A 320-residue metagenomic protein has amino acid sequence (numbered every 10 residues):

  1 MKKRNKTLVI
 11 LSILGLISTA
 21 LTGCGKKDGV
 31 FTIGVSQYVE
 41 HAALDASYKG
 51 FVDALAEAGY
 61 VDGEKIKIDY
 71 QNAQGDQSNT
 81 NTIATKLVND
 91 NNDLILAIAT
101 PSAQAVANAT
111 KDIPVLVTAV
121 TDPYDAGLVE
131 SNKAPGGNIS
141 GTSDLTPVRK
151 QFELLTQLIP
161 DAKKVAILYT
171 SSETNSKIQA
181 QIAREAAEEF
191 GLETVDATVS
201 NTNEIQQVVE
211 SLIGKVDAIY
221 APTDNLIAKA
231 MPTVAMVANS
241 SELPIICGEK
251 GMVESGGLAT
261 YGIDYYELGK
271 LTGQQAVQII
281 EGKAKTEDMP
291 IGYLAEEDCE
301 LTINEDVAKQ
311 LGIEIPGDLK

Functional and structural regions predicted by a protein language model:
M1-T32, E57, V61: Short, low-complexity disordered leader/linker segments with a strong preference for bacterial N-terminal type II
I33, F51, S140-E188, M289-V307: An alpha-beta-alpha
I33-A58, D69-S78, S172-S176, L226 (+1 more regions): Extracytoplasmic "Venus flytrap"
K67-N89, A197-L212: Structural motif
A73-E130, D224-N239, L243, C247: Beta-alpha junction/loop-to-helix N-cap segments that form part of ligand/metal-binding clefts
P123-K164, D264-G282: Hydrophobic alpha-helical segments within soluble ligand-binding/sensing domains
L168, T174-E249: Pocket-lining segment of extracytoplasmic ligand-binding domains
Q278-K320: Hinge/cleft segment of the Venus flytrap/periplasmic-binding protein
